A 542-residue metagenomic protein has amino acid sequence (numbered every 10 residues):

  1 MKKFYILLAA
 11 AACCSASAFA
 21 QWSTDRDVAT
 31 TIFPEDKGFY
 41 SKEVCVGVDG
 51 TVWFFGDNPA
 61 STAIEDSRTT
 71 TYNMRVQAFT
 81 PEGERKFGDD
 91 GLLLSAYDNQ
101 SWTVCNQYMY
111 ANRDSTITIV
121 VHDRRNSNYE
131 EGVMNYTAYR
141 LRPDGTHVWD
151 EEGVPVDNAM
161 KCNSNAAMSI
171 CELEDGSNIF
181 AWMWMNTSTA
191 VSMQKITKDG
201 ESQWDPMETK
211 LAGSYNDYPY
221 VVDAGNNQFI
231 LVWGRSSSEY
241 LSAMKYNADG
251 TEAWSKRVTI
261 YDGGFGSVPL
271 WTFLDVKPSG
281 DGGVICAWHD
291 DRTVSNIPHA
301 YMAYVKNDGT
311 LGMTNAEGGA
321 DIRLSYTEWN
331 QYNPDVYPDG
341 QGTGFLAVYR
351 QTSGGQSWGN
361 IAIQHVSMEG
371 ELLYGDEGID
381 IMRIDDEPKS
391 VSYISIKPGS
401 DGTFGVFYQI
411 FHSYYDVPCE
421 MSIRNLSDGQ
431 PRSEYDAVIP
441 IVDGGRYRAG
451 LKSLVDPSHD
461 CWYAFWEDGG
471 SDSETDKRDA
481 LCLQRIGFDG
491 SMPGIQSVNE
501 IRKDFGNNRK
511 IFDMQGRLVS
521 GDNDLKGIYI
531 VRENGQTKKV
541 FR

Functional and structural regions predicted by a protein language model:
M1-F4, R542: Positively charged n-region of N-terminal signal peptides that target proteins for export
F4-C14: Sec-dependent N-terminal signal peptides
A16-A20: Sec/Tat signal peptide C-region and signal peptidase I cleavage site
Q21-M492: Extracellular, repeat-based ectodomains that mediate carbohydrate processing or recognition
W184, D513, V531-E533: Short acidic, glycine-rich loop/turn motifs
F488-R517: Residue-level detector of functionally pivotal "anchor" positions at catalytic/ligand-binding pockets or at interdomain
D522-L525: Surface-exposed, short loops/turns at beta-strand junctions within beta-sandwich domains
I528-R542: C-terminal tail/sorting-segment detector
